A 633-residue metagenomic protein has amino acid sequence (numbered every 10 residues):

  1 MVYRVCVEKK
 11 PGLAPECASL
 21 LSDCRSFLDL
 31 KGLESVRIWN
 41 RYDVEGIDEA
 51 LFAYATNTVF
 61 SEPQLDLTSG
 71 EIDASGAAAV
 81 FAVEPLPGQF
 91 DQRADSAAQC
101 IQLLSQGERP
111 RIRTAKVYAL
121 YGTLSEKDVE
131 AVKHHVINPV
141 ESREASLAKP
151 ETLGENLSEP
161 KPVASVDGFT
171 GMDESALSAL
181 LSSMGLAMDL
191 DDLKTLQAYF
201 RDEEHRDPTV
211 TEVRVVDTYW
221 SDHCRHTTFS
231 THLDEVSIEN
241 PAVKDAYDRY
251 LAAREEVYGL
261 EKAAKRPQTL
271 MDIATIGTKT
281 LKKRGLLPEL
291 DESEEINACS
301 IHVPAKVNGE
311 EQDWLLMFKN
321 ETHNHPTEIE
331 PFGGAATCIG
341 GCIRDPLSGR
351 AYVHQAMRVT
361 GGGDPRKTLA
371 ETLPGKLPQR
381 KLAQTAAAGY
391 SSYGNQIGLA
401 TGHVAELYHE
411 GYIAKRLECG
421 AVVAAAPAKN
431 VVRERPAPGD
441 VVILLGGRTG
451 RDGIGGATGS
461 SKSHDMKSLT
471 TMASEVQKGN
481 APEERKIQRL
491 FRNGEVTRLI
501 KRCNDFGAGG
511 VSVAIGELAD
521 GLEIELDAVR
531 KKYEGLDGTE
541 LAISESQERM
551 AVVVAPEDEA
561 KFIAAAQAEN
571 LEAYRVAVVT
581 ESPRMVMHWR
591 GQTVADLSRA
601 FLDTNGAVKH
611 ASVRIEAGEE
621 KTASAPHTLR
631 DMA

Functional and structural regions predicted by a protein language model:
M1-P11, I38-D43, S75-P87, T114-Y118 (+2 more regions): Short glycine-/aliphatic-rich beta-strand segments at the starts of folded cytosolic domains
M1-Y3, Y54, S61, D66-V83 (+1 more regions): Intrinsic disorder/low-complexity detector
C6-E16, I47-D48, A82-R93, T123-L124 (+2 more regions): Short, surface-exposed ligand-recognition loops at beta-strand->loop->(often short) alpha-helix junctions that present
G12-D29, A53-N57, Q89-Q106, G516-V529: Short amphipathic alpha-helix segments
S19-C24, F52-E62, A94-I101, D128-I137 (+1 more regions): Short amphipathic alpha-helices in soluble, non-transmembrane regions that often serve as interface/regulatory elements
S19-G76: Acidic (E/D-rich), amphipathic helical modules within compact regulatory domains
G32-E34, G88, R109, V117-A131 (+1 more regions): Glycine/proline-enriched, intrinsically flexible loops and inter-domain linkers
E62-I112, R254: Short, solvent-exposed interaction modules
